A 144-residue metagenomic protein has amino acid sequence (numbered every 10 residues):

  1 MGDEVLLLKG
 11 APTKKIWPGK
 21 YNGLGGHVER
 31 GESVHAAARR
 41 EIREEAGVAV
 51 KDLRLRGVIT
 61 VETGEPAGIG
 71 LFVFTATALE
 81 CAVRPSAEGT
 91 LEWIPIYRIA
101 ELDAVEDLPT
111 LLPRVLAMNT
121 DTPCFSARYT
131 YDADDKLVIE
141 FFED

Functional and structural regions predicted by a protein language model:
M1-N22, V50, R54: N-terminal strand-loop-strand
G19-G25, R56-G57, P95-I96: Short, flexible active-site loops
G23, V83, Y129: Short clusters of hydrophobic/aromatic residues that line enzyme substrate/ligand-binding pockets
V28-K51, V61-R114, V138-D144: Unchanged
V48-G57, C124-F125: A short coil-to-beta-strand element that immediately follows conserved catalytic motifs
G57-V61, Y129: Short acidic-hydrophobic surface loop/beta-edge motif
M118-D144: Charged phosphate-binding loop/patch that engages nucleotide di/tri-phosphates or the phosphate backbone of nucleic
